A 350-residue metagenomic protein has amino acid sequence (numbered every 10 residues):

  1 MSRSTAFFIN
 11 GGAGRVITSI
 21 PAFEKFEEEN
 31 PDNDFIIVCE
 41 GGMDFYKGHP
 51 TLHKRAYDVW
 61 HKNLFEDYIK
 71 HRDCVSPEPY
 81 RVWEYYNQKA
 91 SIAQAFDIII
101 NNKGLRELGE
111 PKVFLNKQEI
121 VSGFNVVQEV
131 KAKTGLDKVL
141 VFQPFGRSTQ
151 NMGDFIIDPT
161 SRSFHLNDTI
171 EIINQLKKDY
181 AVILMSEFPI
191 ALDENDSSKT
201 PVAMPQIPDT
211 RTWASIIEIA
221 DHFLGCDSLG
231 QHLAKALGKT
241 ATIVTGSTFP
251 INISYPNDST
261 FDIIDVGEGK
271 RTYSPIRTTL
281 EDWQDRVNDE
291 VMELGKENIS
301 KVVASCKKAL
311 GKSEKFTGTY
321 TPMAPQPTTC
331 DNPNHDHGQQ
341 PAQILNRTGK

Functional and structural regions predicted by a protein language model:
M1-T51: N-terminal pre-catalytic "stem/leader" segment of glycosyltransferase-like enzymes
T5-A6, D34-I37, V141, A181-I183 (+1 more regions): A structural signal for isolated positions on well-ordered beta-strands in alpha/beta enzyme cores
I17, F155-I251: Donor-binding and catalytic core of enzymes assembling or modifying cell-surface/extracellular glycoconjugates
E24, M43-D44, Q94, I170-N174 (+1 more regions): Active-site phosphate/pyrophosphate- and oxyanion-stabilizing loops and adjacent acidic/basic residues in soluble
N30-N33, E40-F124, Q128-I156, T248-F261: Conserved nucleotide-diphosphate donor binding/catalytic pocket of glycan-assembly enzymes
V59-I69, R81-E84, F114, I190-A191 (+2 more regions): A short acidic, often aromatic-flanked loop/helix-cap motif at beta-alpha or helix-coil junctions that lines enzyme
V82-E129, N257-K350: Leloir-type glycosyltransferase catalytic cores
